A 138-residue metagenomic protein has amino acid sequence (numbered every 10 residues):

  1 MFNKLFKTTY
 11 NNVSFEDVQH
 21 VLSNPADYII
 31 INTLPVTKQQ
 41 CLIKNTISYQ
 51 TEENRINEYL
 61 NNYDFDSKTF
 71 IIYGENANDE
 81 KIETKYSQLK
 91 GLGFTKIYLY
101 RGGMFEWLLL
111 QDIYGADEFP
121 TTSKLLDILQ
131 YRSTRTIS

Functional and structural regions predicted by a protein language model:
M1-Q19, N24-Y28, T33-I72, N76-S138: Rhodanese-like catalytic fold shared by cysteine-dependent sulfurtransferases and DSP/PTP-type phosphatases
